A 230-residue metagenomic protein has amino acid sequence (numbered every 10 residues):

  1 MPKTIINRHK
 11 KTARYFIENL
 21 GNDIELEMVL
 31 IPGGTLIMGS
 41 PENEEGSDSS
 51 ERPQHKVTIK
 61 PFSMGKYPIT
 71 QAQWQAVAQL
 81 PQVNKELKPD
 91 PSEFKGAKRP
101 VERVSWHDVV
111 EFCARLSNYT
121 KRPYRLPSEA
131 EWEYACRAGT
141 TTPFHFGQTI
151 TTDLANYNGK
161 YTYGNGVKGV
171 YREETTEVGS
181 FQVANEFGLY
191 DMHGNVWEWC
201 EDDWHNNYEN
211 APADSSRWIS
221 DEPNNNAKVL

Functional and structural regions predicted by a protein language model:
M1-I17: N-terminal pre-domain segments of enzymes
P2-I5, S47-D48, V83, L87 (+1 more regions): Membrane-targeting and insertion segments and their boundary/processing signals
K10, N22-E25, L30-P32, E51-P53 (+5 more regions): A short, polar/charged loop/turn motif at coil->beta-strand junctions and beta-hairpin connectors
A13, G21, E45-S47, V77 (+2 more regions): Residue-level detector of intrinsically disordered/flexible regions characterized by low predicted structural confidence
E18-N84, S105-H107, H193-G194, E201: A short glycine-rich, aromatic-capped structural motif
I37, P41-E42, S92-K95, P100-L230: Functional-site microenvironments in short loops/helix caps that host divalent-cation chemistry
G46, Q79-F94, T142-F144: Cytochrome P450 catalytic domain signature, combining two hallmark sequence patches
